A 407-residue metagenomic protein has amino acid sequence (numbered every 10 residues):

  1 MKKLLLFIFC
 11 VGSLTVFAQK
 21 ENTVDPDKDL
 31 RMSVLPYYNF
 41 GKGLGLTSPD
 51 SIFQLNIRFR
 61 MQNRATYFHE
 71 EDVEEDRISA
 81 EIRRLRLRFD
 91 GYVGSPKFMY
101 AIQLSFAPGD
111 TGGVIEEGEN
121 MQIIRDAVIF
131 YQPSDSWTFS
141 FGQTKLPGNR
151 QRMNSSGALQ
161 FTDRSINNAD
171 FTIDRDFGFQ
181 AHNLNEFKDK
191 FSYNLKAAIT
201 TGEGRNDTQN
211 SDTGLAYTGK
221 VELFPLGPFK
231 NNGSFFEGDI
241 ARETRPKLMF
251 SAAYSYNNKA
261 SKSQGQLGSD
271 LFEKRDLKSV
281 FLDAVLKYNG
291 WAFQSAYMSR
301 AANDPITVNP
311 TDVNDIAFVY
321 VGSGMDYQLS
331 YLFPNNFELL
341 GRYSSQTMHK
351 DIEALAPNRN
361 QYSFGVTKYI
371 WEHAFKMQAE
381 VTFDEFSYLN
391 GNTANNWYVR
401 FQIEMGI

Functional and structural regions predicted by a protein language model:
M1-N22, I407: Bacterial Sec-dependent N-terminal signal peptides
F17-R60: N-terminal periplasmic/intermembrane-space "pro-region" immediately following the signal or transit peptide
S33-L35, E74-E81, I115-I124, A169-I173 (+5 more regions): Replace "Gram-negative outer membrane beta-barrel proteins" with "bacterial and organellar outer membrane beta-barrel
F40-G41, E70-D72, Q160-S165, S234 (+4 more regions): Extracytoplasmic loops and strand-loop junctions of Gram-negative outer membrane beta-barrel proteins
K42-R205, N210-G227, M249, V285 (+3 more regions): Outer membrane beta-barrel
D212, E222, L226, K230-H349: Detector for outer-membrane/organellar transmembrane beta-barrel domains, recognizing the amphipathic beta-strand
Y217-P228, V366-I370, F375, A394-I407: Outer-membrane beta-barrel "beta-signal"
Y327-M377: C-terminal hydrophobic structural anchor segments that stabilize assembly/packing rather than catalytic chemistry
